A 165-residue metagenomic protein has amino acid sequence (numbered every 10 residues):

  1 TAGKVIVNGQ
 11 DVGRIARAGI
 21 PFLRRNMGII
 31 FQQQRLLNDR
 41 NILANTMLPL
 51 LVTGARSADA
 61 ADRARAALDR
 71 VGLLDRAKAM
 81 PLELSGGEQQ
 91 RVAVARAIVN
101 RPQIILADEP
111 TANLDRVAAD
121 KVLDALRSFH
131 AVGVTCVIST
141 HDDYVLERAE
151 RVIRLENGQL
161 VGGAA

Functional and structural regions predicted by a protein language model:
A2-D11: Conserved ABC transporter NBD signature motif
V12-M27, S57, A131: ABC ATPase NBD coupling module
R40-L48: Short coil-to-helix segment of the ABC ATPase nucleotide-binding domain corresponding to the Q-loop/switch region
A79-L82, N100, V132: Conserved signature/switch motifs of ABC ATPase nucleotide-binding domains
M80-L84, E88-Q90: Conserved ABC ATPase signature
I105-D108: Catalytic Walker B motif of ABC-type/P-loop ATPase nucleotide-binding domains
R116-A118: Helix N-cap at the start of a conserved alpha-helix in ABC-type nucleotide-binding domains
